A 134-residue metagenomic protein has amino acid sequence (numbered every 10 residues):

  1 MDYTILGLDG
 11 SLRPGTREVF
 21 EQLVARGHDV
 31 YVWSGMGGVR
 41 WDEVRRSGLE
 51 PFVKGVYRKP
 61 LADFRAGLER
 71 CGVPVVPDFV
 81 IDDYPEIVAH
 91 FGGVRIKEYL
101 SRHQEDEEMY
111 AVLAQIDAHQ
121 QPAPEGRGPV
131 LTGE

Functional and structural regions predicted by a protein language model:
M1-D63: Alpha-helical substrate-recognition element adjacent to the catalytic core
W41-E134: C-terminal cap/substrate-recognition subdomain and adjoining C-terminal extension of metal-dependent phosphatase-like
